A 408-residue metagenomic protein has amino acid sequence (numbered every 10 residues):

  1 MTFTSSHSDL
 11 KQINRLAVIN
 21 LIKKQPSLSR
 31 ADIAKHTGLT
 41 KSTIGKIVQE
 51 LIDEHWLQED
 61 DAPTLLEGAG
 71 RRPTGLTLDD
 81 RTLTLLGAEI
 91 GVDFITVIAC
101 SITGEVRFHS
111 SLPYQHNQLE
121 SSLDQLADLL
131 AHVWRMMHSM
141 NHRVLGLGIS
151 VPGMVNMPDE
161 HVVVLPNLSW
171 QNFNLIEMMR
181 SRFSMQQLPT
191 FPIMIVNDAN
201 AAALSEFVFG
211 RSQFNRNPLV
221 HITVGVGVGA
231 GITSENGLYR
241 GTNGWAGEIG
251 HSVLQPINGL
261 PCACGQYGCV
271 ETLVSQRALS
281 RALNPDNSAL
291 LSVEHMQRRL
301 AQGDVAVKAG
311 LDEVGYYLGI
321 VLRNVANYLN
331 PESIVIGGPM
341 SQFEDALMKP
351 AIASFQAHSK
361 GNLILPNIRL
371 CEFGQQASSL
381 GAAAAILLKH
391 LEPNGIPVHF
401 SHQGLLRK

Functional and structural regions predicted by a protein language model:
M1-T74, N394-K408: Nucleotide/phosphate-binding catalytic cleft detector across ATP-hydrolyzing and phosphate-transferring enzymes
H7-S8, Q12, N20-K23, M194-F209 (+1 more regions): Glycine-rich phosphate-binding/hydrolytic loop that grips phosphoryl groups
H36-T40, P331-S354: Glycine-rich phosphate-binding loops at beta-strand->alpha-helix junctions
E59-L85, V196-L219: Conserved phosphate-binding catalytic cores of ATP/NTP-utilizing and phosphoryl-transfer enzymes
R72-H109, H221-S234: Gly/Thr-rich phosphate-binding beta-strand-loop-beta motif of the actin/hexokinase/Hsp70
V106-P218, D345-H358: Glycine-rich phosphate-binding loop and adjoining helix at the ATP-binding site of ATP-dependent phosphoryl-transfer
R211, N215-L273: Glycine-rich phosphate-binding loop of actin/hexokinase-like ATP-binding domains
Y267-V335: A mobile "lid/hinge" subdomain adjacent to the ATP/sugar-phosphate binding pocket shared across diverse ATP-dependent
